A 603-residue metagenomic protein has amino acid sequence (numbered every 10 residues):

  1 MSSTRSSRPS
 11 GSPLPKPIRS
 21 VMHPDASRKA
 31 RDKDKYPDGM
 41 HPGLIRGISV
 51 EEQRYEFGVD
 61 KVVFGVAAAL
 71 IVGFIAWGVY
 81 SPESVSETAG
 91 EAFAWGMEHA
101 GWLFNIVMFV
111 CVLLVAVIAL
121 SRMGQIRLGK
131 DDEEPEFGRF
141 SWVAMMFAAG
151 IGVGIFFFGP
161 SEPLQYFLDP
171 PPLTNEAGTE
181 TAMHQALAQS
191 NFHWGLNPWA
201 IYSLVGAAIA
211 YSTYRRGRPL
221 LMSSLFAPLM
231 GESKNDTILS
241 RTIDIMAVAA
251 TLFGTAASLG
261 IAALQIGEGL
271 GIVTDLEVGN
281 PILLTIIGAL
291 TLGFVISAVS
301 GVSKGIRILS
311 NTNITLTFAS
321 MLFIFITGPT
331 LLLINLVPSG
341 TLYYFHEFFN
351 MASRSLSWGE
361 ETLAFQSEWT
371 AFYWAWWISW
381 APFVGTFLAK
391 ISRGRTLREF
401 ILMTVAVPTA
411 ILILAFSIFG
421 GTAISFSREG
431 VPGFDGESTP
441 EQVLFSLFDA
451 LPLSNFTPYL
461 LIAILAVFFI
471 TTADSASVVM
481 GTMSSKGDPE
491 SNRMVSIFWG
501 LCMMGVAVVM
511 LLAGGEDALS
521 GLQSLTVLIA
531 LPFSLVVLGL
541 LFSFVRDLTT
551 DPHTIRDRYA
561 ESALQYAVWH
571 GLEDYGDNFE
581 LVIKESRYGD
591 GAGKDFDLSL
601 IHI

Functional and structural regions predicted by a protein language model:
S3-A182, V299, F542: N-terminal alpha-helical transmembrane segments of multi-pass membrane transport and channel/translocase proteins
M40-P42, V66-Y80, N105-L113, L276-S300 (+4 more regions): Transmembrane alpha-helical segments of multi-pass small-molecule transport proteins
I48-E56, E83-E98, M123-F137, F158-M246 (+5 more regions): Inter-helical loop and helix-membrane interface segments of multi-pass membrane transporters/permeases
Y55-G58, V62-V79, V112-V115, I151-I155 (+7 more regions): Helix-loop-helix module between adjacent transmembrane segments
V59-A68, W95-V112, V143, H184-R216 (+3 more regions): Extracellular loop-to-transmembrane helix junctions
L70, L103-L120, T317-G328, I411-G421 (+3 more regions): Hydrophobic alpha-helical segments of multi-pass membrane transport proteins
N235, A247-R395, L402, V407-P458 (+1 more regions): Membrane-embedded translocation segments of transport machinery
I601-I603: Conserved small/polar residues in nucleotide/adenosyl-binding loops
